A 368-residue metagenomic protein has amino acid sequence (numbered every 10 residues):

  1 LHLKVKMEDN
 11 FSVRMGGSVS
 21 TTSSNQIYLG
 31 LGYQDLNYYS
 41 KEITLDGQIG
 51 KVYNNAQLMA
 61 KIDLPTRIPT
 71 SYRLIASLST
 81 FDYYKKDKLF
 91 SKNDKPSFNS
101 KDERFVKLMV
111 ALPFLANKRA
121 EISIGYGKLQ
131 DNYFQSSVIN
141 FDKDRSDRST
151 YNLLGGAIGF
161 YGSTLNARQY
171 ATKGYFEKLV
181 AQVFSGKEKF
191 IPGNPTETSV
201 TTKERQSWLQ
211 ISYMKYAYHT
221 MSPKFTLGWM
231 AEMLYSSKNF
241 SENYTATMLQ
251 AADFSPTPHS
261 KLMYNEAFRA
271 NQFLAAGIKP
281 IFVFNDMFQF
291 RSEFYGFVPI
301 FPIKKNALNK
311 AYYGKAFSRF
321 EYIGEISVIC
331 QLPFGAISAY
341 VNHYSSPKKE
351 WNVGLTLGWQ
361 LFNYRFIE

Functional and structural regions predicted by a protein language model:
H2-Q169, Y175, M248-P258, M263-L274 (+5 more regions): Gram-negative/organellar outer-membrane beta-barrel architecture
A60-T66, G193-T198, A246, N309-A311 (+1 more regions): Charged/polar, low-hydrophobicity segments characteristic of intrinsically disordered regions and flexible loops
Y83-K85, D131-Q135, K187-I191, I300-K304: Short acidic/His/Gly/Ser-rich catalytic and metal-binding motifs that mark active-site loops of diverse hydrolases
D87-N93, P192-T202, K304-Y313: Low-complexity, polar-biased intrinsically disordered regions enriched in Pro/Ser/Thr/Gly
L153-N285, F290-F297: C-terminal outer-membrane beta-barrel translocator/porin domains of Gram-negative envelope proteins and their
I281-E325: C-terminal hydrophobic structural anchor segments that stabilize assembly/packing rather than catalytic chemistry
G324-L332: Short glycine/proline-rich, acidic loop/turn segments that cap or connect secondary-structure elements
